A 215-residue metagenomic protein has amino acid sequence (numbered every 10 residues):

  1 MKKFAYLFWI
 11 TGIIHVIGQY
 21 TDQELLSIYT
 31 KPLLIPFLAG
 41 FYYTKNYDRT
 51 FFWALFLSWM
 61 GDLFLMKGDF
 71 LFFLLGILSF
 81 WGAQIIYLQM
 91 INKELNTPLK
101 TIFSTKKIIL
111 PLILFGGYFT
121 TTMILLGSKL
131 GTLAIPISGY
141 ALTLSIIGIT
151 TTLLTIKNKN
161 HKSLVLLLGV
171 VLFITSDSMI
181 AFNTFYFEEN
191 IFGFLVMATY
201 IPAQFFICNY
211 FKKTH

Functional and structural regions predicted by a protein language model:
M1-H215: Polytopic alpha-helical membrane-helix bundles and their juxtamembrane interface segments in multi-pass membrane
